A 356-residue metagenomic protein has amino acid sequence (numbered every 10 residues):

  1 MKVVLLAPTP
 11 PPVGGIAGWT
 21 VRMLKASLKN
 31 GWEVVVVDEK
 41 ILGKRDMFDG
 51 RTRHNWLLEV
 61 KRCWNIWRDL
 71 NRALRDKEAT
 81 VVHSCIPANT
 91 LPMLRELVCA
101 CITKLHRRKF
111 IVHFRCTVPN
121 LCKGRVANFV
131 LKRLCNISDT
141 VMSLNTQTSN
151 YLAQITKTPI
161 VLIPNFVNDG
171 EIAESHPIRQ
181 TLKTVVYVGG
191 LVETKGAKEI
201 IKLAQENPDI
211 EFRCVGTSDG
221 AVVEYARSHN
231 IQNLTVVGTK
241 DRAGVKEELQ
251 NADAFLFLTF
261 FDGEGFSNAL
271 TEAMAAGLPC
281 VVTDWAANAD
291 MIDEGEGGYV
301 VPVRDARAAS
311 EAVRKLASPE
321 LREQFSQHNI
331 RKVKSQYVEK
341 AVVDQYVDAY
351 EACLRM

Functional and structural regions predicted by a protein language model:
V4, V167, P177-K195, I201-N207 (+1 more regions): Conserved donor-binding/catalytic core segment of Leloir-type glycosyltransferases
K29, R125, N150-Q154, L162-V185 (+2 more regions): Acidic anion/phosphate-binding donor-loop and adjacent secondary structure in glycosyltransferase catalytic cores
D38-G43, V188, E211-E224, G238: Glycosyltransferase donor-sugar binding loop
V223-K246: Nucleotide-activated donor-binding/catalytic signature segment of Leloir-type glycosyltransferases, i.e., the conserved
K246, S267-A275, A289-D290: Short alpha-helical segment that forms part of, or immediately flanks, the ligand-binding pocket in carbohydrate-active
P279-V282: Short hydrophobic beta-strand element within catalytic cores of glycosyltransferases and related nucleotide-activated
E294-G295, Y299-A306, K315-E320: Conserved acidic donor-binding segment of nucleotide-sugar-dependent glycosyltransferases
L321-Q336: A short, well-ordered alpha-helix in the C-terminal region of glycosyltransferases
